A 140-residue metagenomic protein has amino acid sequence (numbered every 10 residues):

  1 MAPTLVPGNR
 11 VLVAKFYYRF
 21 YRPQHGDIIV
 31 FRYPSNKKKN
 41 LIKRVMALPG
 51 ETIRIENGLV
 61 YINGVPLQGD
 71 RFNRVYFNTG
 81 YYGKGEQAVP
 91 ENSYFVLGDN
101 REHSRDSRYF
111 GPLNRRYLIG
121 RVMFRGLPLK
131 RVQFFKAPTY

Functional and structural regions predicted by a protein language model:
A2-Y140: Soluble "head" domains of membrane/secretory-pathway proteins
